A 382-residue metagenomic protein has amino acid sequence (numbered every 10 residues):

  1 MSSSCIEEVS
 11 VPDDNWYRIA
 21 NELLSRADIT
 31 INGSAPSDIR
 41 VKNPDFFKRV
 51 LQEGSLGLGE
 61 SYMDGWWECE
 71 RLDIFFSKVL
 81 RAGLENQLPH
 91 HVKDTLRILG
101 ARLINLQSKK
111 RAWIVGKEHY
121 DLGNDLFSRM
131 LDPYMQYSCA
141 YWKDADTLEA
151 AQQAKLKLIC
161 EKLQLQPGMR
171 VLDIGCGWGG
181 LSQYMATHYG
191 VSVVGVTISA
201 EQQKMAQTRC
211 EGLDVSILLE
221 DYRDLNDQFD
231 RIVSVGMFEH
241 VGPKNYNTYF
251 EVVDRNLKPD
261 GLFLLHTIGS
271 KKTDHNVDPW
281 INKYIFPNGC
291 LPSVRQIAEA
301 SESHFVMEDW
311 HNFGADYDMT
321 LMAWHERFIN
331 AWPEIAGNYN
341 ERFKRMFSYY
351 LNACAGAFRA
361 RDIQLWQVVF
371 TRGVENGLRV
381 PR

Functional and structural regions predicted by a protein language model:
M1-Q153, L158: Feature captures hydrophobic
G168-G175: Conserved class I S-adenosyl-L-methionine
W178-Y189: Conserved SAM-binding loop of SAM-dependent methyltransferases across substrates and taxa, primarily the Class I
E211-Y222: Conserved SAM-binding strand-loop segment of SAM-dependent methyltransferases
R223-I232: A short acidic, Gly/Pro-enriched loop at the edge of an enzyme's catalytic core that lines a small-molecule cofactor
N247-P259: A short glycine-rich, Lys/Arg-flanked "PGG" loop and its adjoining helix->strand segment in the class I
D260-I268: Conserved beta-strand signature within the Rossmann-like core of class I S-adenosyl-L-methionine
I268-L378, R382: Substrate-binding/catalytic lobe of Class I Rossmann-like enzymes that use SAM or dcSAM, i.e., the mid-to-C-terminal
